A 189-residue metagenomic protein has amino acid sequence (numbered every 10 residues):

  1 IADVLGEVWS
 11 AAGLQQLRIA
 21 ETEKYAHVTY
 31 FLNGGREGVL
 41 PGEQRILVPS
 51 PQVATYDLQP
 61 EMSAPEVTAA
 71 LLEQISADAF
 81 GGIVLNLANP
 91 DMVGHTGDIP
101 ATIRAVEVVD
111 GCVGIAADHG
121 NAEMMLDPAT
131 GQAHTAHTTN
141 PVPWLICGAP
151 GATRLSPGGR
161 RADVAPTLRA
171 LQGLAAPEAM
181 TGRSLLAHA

Functional and structural regions predicted by a protein language model:
I1-A189: Feature captures the catalytic ectodomains and active-site-proximal regions of enzymes that hydrolyze or transfer
